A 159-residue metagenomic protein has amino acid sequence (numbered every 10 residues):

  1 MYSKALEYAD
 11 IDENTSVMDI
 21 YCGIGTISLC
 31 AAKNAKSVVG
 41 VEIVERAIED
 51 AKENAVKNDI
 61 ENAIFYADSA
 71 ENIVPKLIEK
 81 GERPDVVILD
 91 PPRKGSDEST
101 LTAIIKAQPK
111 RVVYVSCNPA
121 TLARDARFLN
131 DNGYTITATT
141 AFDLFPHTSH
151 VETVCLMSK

Functional and structural regions predicted by a protein language model:
M1-K159: Rossmann-like S-adenosyl-L-methionine
